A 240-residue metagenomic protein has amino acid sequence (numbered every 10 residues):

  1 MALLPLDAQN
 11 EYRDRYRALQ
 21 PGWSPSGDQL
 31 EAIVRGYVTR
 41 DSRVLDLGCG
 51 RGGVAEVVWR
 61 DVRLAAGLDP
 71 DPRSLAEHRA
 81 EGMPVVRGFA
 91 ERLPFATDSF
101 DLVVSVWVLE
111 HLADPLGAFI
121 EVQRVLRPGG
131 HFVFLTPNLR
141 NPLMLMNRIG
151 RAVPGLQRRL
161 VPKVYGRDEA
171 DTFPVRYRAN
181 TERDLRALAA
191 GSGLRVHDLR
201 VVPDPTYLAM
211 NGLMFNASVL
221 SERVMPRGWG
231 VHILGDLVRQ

Functional and structural regions predicted by a protein language model:
M1-A96, L102-V106, F119, D204 (+1 more regions): Conserved N-terminal segment of class I S-adenosyl-L-methionine
R43, G129-H131: Short glycine-centered segments of the SAM/dcSAM-binding site in methyltransferase folds
V62, G82, G129, G193-V196: A generic structural signal for alpha->beta connector loops
P94-T97, L112-L116, L143: Activation segment
W107-H111: A short His-aromatic
L112-A113, L126-P128: Helix-to-beta-strand junctions that scaffold the AdoMet/dcAdoMet cofactor pocket in Class I SAM-dependent enzymes
L116-E121, H131-V238: S-adenosyl-L-methionine-dependent methyltransferase catalytic module, highlighting the catalytic core
